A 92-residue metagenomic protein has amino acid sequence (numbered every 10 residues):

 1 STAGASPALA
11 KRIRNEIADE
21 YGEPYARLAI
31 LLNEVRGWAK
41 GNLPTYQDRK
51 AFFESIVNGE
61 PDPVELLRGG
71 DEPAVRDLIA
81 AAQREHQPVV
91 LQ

Functional and structural regions predicted by a protein language model:
T2-L91: An accessory alpha-helical subdomain
